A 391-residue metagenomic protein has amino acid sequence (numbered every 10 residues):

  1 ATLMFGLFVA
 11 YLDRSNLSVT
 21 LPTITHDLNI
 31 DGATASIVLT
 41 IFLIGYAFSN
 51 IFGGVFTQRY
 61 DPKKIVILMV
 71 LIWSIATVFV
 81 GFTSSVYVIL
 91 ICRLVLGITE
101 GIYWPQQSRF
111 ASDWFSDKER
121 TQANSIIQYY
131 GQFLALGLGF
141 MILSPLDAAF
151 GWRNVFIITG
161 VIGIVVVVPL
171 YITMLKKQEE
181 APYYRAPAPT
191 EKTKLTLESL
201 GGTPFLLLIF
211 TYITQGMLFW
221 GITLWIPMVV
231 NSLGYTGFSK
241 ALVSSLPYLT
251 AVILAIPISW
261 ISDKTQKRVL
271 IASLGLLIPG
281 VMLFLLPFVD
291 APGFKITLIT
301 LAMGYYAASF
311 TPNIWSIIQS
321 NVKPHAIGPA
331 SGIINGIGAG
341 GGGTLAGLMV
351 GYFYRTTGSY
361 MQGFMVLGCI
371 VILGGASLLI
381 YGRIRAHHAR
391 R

Functional and structural regions predicted by a protein language model:
L17-S18, T203-A255, T311, W315 (+1 more regions): Extracytoplasmic gate region of multi-pass secondary transporters
N29, D61, F82-V88, Q266 (+1 more regions): Helix-breaking motifs and short loop linkers at transmembrane-helix boundaries and internal kinks in secondary membrane
F48-S85: Conserved MFS/SLC helix-loop-helix module at the cytosolic interface between two early adjacent transmembrane helices
C92-G131: Cytoplasmic helix-loop-helix junction between adjacent transmembrane helices in 12-TM secondary transporters
T121-F140, N335-A346: Glycine-rich segments within core transmembrane alpha-helices of 12-TM secondary carriers
I127-L175: Helix-loop-helix hairpin linking two adjacent transmembrane segments in secondary transporters
Y171-L195, R390-R391: Flexible cytoplasmic inter-helical loops of multi-pass small-molecule transporters
R268-I314: C-terminal transmembrane helical hairpin of 12-TM major facilitator-type secondary transporters
